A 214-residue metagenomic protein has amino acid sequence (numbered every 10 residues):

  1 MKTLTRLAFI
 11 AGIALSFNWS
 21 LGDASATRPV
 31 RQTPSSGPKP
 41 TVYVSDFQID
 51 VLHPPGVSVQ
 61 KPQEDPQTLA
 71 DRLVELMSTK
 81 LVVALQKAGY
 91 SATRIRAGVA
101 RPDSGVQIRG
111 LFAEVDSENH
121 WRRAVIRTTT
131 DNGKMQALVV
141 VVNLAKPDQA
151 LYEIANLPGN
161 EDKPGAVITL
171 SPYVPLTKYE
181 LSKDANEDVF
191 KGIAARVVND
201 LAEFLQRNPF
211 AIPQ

Functional and structural regions predicted by a protein language model:
M1-F9: Bacterial N-terminal signal peptides that target proteins for export
A8-N18: Bacterial N-terminal signal peptides
W19-K80, T169-Q214: A structural "domain/chain start" motif
R28, P66, S78, Y90-R96 (+1 more regions): N-terminal post-signal-peptidase region of extra-cytosolic proteins
L81, L85-Q86: Hydrophobic alpha-helical packing residues
A88-G89, E153-D162, K183-D188, L201-A202: A general structural signal for short secondary-structure boundary/capping elements
G89-A100, N208-P213: Surface-exposed patches in mature extracellular/periplasmic domains of secreted proteins
A97-G165: Surface-exposed short loop/turn segments
